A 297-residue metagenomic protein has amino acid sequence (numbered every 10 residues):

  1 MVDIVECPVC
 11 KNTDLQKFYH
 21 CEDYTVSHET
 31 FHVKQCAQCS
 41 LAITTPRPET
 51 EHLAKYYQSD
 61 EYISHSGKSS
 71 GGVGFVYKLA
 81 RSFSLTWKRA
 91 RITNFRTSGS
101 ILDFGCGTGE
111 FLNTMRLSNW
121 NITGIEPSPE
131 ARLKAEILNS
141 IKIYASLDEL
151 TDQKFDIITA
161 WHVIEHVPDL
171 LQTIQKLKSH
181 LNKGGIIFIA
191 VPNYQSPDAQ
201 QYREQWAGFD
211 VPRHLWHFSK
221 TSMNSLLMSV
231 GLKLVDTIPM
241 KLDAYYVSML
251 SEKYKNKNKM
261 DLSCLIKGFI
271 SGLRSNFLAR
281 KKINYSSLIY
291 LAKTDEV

Functional and structural regions predicted by a protein language model:
M1-G71: N-terminal juxtadomain amphipathic helix that follows a signal peptide/anchor or precedes a small N-terminal auxiliary
M1-V5, F18-T25, D236-V297: A C-terminal cap/extension of S-adenosyl-L-methionine-dependent methyltransferases that defines the acceptor-substrate
D3-V5, F83-R203, L215-S229, S287-T294: Conserved SAM-binding loop
P8-Q16, K220-P239, I266-K267: A SAM-dependent methyltransferase catalytic signature shared across enzymes that methylate proteins
T30, A207-K220: Acceptor-substrate binding/catalytic loop of class I
H32-V33, I137-I141, E204-Q205, M249-K253: Short low-complexity, flexible loop/linker segments enriched in glycine and/or proline with clustered acidic
T50-R96, T114: Conserved class I S-adenosyl-L-methionine
S70-V73, Y202-D210, L250-K257: Short glycine/proline- and charge-enriched loop/turn segments that cap or connect secondary-structure elements
